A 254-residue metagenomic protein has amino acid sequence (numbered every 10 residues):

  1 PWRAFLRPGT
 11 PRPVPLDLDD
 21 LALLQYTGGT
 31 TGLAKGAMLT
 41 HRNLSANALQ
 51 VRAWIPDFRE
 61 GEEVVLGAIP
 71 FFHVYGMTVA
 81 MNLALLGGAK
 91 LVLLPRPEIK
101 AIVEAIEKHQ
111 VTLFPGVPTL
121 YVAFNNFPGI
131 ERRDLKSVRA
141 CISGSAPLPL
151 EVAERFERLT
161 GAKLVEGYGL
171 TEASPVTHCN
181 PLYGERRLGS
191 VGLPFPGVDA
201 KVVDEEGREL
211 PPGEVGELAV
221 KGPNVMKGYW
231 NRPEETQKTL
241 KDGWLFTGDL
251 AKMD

Functional and structural regions predicted by a protein language model:
G9-D19, L24-G67, G87-A89, R132: Conserved adenylate-forming
L21, T27-T30, V65, F71 (+6 more regions): Conserved S/T- and glycine-rich ATP-binding loop of Class I adenylate-forming
S45-V64, F72-T112, F127: Conserved AMP-binding/adenylation subdomain of ANL enzymes
A68-H73, A146: Conserved AMP-binding
L86-A89, K108-G116, N125-R186, D199: Gly/Ser/Thr-rich phosphate-binding loop
S145, G169, G192, G207 (+1 more regions): Active-site glycine-centered loops adjacent to acidic/histidine catalytic or metal-binding residues that shape
R208-G213, E217-D254: Conserved ATP-binding/catalytic segment of the ANL
